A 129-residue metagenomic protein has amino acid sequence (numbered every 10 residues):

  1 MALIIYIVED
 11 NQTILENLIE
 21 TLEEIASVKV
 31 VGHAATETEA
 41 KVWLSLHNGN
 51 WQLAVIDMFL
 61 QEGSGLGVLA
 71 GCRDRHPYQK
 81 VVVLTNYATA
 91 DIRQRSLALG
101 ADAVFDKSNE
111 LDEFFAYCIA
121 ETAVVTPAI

Functional and structural regions predicted by a protein language model:
E9: Conserved acidic carboxylate
Q12-G32: Two-component/phosphorelay signaling modules centered on CheY-like receiver
H33-L53: Acidic, metal-coordinating helix/loop segments flanking the phosphotransfer/catalytic sites of two-component signaling
T36, S64-G67: Acidic catalytic/metal-coordinating carboxylates
M58-F59: The short loop immediately C-terminal to the conserved phospho-acceptor aspartate in CheY-like receiver
L66-P77: Short amphipathic alpha-helix used as the core "switch/output" element in two-component signaling
A88-F105, N109: Alpha4 helix (beta4-alpha4-beta5 surface) of REC/receiver domains from two-component response regulators
